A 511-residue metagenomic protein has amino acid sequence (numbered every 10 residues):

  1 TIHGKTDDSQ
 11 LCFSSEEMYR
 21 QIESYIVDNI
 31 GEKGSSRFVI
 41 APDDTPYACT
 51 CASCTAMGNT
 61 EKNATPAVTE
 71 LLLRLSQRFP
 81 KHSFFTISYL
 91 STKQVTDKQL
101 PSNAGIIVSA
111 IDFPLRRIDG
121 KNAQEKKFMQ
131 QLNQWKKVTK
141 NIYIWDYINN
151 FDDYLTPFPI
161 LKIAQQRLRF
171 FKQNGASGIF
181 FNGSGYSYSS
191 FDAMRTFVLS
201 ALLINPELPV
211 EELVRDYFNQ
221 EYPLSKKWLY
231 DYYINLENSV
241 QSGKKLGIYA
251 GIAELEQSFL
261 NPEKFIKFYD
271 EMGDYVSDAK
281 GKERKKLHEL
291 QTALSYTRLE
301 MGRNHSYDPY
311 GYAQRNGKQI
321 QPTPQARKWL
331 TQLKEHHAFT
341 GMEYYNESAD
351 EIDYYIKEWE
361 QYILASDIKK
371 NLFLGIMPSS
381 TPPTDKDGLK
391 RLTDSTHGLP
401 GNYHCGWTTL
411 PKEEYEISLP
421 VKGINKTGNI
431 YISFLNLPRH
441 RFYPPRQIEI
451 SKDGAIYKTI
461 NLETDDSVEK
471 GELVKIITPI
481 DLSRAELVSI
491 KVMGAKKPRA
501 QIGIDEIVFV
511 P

Functional and structural regions predicted by a protein language model:
T1-E125, W135-K136, I142, D146-R167 (+3 more regions): Aromatic-lined carbohydrate-binding surfaces of glycoside hydrolases
K5-T6, E358-T427, S433-P444, E463-K470 (+1 more regions): Disordered, acidic Ser/Thr/Pro-rich linker "stalks" and the adjacent N-terminal cap of the next globular domain
S36, S177, G428: Short acidic/polar active-site loop segments enriched in Thr and Asp
L202-L392, T396: Catalytic domains of carbohydrate-active enzymes that cleave complex glycans
R441-G454: Short, surface-exposed beta-strand/strand-loop-strand elements in extracellular ectodomains
I456-D481: Extracellular carbohydrate recognition and processing domains and analogous Trp-centered ligand-binding platforms
A485-L487: Extracellular Ig-like/FN3 beta-sandwich strand-entry sites
I490-R499: Short beta-strand-plus-loop segments that form exposed binding edges in beta-rich domains
